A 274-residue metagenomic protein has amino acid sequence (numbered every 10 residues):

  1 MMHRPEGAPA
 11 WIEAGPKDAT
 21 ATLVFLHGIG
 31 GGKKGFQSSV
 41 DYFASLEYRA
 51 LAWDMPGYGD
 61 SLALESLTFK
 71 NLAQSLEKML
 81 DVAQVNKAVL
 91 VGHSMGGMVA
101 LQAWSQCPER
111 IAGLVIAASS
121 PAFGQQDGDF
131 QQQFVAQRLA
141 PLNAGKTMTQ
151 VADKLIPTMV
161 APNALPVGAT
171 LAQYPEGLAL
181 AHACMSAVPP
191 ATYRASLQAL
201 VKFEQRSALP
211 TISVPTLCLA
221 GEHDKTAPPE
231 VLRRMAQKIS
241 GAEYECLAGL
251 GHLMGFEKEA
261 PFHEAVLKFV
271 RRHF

Functional and structural regions predicted by a protein language model:
M1-V24, S45-Y48, V85-N86, P157 (+1 more regions): Alpha/beta-hydrolase fold catalytic core
I12-L62: Conserved HGGG/HGGXW glycine-rich cap/lid loop of the alpha/beta-hydrolase fold
N71-A88: Conserved acidic catalytic loop of the alpha/beta-hydrolase fold
S105, I111-A144: Flexible "cap/lid" loop of the alpha/beta hydrolase fold
Q125-Q132, G145-P210: Conserved alpha/beta-hydrolase catalytic His-Asp/Glu region
I212, C218-A220: Short beta-strand/loop motif that positions the catalytic acidic residue of the alpha/beta-hydrolase fold
H223-A227: Acidic catalytic loop of the alpha/beta-hydrolase fold
A242-F274: Catalytic active-site module of serine/aspartate enzymes centered on a nucleophile-bearing elbow/loop
